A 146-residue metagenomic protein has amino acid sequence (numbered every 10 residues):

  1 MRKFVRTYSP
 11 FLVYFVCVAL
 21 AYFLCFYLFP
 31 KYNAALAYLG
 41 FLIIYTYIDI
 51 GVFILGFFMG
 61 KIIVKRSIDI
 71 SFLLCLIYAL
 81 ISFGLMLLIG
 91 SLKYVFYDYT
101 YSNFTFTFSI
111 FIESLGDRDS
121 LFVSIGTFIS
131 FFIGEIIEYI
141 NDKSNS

Functional and structural regions predicted by a protein language model:
M1-I50: N-terminal signal-anchor transmembrane alpha-helix
M1-K3, K65, K143: Positively charged n-region of N-terminal signal peptides that target proteins for export
R2-R6, P10, L74, Y97 (+2 more regions): Short hydrophobic helices that act as membrane-entry/anchoring signals
Y8-C17, S71-L88: Transmembrane alpha-helical segments of multi-pass membrane proteins
C17-F29, L55-I63, I81, L85-K93 (+2 more regions): Alpha-helical membrane-inserting segments
F29-I44, L85-F122: Interfacial non-cytosolic loop connecting adjacent transmembrane helices
T46-D69, L74: Canonical alpha-helical transmembrane segments
E113-S146: Membrane-water interface at the C-terminal end of transmembrane alpha helices
